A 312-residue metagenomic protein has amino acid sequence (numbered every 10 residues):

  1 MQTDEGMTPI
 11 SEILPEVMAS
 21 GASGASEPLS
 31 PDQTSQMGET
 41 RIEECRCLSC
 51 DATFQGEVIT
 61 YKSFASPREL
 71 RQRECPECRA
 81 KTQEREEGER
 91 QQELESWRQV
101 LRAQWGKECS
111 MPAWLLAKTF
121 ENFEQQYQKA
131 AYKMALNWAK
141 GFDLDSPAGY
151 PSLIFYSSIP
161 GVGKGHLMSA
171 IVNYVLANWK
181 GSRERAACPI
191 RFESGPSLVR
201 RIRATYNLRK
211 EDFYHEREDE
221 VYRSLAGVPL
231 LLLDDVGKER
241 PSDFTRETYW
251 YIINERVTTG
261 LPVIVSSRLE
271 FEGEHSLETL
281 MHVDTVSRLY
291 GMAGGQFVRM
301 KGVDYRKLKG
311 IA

Functional and structural regions predicted by a protein language model:
M1-A130, F297, L308-A312: A short, basic N-terminal segment
N122-I154: Pre-Walker A (pre-P-loop) alpha-helix and adjacent loop at the N terminus of AAA/AAA+ ATPase modules, a conserved
Q126-L136, Y156-V162, V172-G227: Short glycine-rich substrate-engagement loop in P-loop NTPases that contacts/grips substrate
S146-S169: Walker A/P-loop nucleotide-binding motif
A177, T205, V236-A312: Replace "adjacent to P-loop NTPase cores in ATP/GTP-dependent enzymes" with "adjacent to NTP-binding cores
P189, G227-L230, T259-V265: Loop/turn-to-beta-strand initiation segments
G195-P196, D235-G237: Conserved Walker B
